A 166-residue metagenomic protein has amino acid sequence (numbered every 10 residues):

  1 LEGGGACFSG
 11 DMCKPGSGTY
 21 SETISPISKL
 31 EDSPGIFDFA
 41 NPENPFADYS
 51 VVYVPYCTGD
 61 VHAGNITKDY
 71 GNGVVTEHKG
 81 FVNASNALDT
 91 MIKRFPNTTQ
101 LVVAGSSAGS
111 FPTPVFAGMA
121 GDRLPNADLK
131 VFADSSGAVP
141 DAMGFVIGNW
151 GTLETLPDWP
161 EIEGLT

Functional and structural regions predicted by a protein language model:
L1-Y53: N-terminal cap/lid subdomain of alpha/beta-hydrolase-fold enzymes
G3-G5, Y53-T58, S107-G109, S135-G137: Short, flexible loop/turn elements at secondary-structure junctions
F8-P15, A63-T67, P114-F116, A142-F145: Short, solvent-exposed loop/turn and secondary-structure capping segments
P15-T19, Y70, A120: Glycine-rich, phosphate-binding/catalytic loops in enzymes
P45-K79: Cap/lid segment of the alpha/beta-hydrolase catalytic domain
T67-K68, E77-V102, A117-T166: Surface cap/lid and interfacial helix-loop subdomains adjacent to catalytic sites that gate substrate access
S106-G118: Glycine-rich nucleophile elbow surrounding the catalytic serine of serine-hydrolase chemistry
